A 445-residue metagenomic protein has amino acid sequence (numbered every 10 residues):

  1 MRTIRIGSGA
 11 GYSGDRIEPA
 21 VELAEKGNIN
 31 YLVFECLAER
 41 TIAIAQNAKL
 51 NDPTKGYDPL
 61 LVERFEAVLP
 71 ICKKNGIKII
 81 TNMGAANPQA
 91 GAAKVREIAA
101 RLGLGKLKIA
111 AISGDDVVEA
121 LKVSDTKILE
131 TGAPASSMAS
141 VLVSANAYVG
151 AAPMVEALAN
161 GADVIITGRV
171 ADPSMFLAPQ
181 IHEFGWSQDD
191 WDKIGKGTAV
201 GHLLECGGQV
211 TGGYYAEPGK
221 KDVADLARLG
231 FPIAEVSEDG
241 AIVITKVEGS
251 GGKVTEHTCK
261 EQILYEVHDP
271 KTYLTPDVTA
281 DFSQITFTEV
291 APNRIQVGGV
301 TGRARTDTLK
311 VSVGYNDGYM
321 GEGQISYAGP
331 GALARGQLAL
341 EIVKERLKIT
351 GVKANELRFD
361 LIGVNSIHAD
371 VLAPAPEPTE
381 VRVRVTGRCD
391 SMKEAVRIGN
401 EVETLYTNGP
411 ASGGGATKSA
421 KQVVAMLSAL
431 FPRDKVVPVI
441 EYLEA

Functional and structural regions predicted by a protein language model:
M1-A24: N-terminal amphipathic/basic leader segments beginning at the initiator methionine
M1-T3, E39-K55, K73, V117-V141: Gly-rich Lys/Arg/Thr-decorated short loops/hinges at beta-loop-alpha junctions or inter-strand turns that position
G27-A45: N-terminal glycine-rich anion-binding loops that anchor highly charged ligand groups
A100-V117, L177-P218: Catalytic or ion-translocation cores adjacent to nucleophile or general acid/base/metal-coordination motifs in diverse
G105-I109, V210-D222, P270-E289, E345-I362 (+1 more regions): Flexible, glycine/charged-enriched surface loops at secondary-structure junctions
S144-L158: Active-site glycine-rich loop that binds ribose-phosphate moieties when present
I194-G299: A conserved active-site cap/scaffold subdomain adjacent to cofactor or substrate pockets
G298-A445: C-terminal non-catalytic interaction/assembly regions of soluble proteins
